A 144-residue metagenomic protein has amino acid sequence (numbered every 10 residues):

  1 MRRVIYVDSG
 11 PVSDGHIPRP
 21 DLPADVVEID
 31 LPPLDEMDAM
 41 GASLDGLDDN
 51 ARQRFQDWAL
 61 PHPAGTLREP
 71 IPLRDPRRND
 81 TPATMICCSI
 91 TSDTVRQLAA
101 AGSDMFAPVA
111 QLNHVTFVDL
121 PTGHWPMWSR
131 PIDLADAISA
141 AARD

Functional and structural regions predicted by a protein language model:
M1, I5-G41, G65, P72 (+1 more regions): Flexible "cap/lid" loop of the alpha/beta hydrolase fold
M1, R74-D80, A110-L112: Short, conserved loop/helix-junction motifs that constitute active-site signature segments in enzyme catalytic cores
R3-I5, T84, T116: A structural signal for isolated positions on well-ordered beta-strands in alpha/beta enzyme cores
R54-P76: Active-site nucleophile elbow and catalytic-triad environment of alpha/beta-hydrolase enzymes
N79, M85-C87: Short beta-strand/loop motif that positions the catalytic acidic residue of the alpha/beta-hydrolase fold
S92-P121, D136-A141: Conserved loop-alpha-helix segment in the C-terminal half of the alpha/beta-hydrolase fold that carries the catalytic
P126: Glycosyltransferase donor-binding loop in the core domain
S129: Residue-level signal for the nucleotide or nucleotide-sugar donor/cofactor binding architecture
